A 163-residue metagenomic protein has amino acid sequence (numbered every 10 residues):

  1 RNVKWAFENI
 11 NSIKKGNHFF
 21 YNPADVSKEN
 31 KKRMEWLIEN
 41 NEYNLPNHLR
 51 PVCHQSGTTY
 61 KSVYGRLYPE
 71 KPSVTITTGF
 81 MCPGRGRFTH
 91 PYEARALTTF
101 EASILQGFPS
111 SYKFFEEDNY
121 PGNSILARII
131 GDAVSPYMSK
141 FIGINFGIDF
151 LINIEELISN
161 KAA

Functional and structural regions predicted by a protein language model:
W5-E8: Short acidic, low-complexity intrinsically disordered linear motifs used for protein-protein interactions
I10-A163: C-terminal target-recognition/interaction regions appended to catalytic cores
